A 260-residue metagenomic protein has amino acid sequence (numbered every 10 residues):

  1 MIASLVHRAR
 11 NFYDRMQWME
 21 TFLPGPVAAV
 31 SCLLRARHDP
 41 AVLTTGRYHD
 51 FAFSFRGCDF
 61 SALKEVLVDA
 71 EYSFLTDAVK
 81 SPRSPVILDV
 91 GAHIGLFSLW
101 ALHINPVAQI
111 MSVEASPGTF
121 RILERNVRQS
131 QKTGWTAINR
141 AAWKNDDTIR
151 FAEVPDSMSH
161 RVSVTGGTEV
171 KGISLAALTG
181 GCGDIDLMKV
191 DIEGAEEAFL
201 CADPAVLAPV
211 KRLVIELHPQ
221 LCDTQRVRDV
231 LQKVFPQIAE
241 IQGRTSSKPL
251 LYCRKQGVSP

Functional and structural regions predicted by a protein language model:
M1-P260: Phosphate/nucleotide-binding beta-alpha loop and adjacent structural elements of enzyme active sites
